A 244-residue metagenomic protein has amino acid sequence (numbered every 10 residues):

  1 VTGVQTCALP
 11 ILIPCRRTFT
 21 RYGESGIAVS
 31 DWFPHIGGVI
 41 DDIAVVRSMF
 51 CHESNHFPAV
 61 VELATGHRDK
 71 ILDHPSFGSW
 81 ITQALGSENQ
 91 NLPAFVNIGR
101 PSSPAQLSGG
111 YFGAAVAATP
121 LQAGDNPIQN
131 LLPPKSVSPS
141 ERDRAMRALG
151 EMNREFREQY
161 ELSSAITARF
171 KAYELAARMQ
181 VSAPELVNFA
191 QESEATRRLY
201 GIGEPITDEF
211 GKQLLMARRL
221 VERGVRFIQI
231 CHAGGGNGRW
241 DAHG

Functional and structural regions predicted by a protein language model:
V1, Q5-G244: Ligand-binding pockets and gating/stacking loops
